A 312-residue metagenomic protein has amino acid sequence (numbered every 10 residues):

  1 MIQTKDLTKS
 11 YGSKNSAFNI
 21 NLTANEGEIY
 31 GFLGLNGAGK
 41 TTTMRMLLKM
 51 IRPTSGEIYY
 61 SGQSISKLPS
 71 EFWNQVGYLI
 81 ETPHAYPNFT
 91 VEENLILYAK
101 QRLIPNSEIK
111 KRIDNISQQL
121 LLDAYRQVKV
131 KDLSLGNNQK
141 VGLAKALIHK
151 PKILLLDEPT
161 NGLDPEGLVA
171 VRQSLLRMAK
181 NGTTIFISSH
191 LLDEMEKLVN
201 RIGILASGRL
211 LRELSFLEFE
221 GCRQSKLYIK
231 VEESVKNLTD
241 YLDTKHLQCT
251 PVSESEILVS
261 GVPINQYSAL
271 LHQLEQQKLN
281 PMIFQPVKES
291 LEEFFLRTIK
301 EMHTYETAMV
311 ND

Functional and structural regions predicted by a protein language model:
I2-T4, K9-I187, L192-A206, L210-R212: ABC transporter nucleotide-binding domains
Y11, E158, S189, E233 (+2 more regions): Conserved residues at beta->alpha junctions
S16, E194, S234-L238, Q266 (+1 more regions): Short phosphate-engaging motifs
Q63-S66, S70, E232, I264 (+1 more regions): Short, surface-exposed acidic/glycine-rich loop or hinge patches that mediate macromolecular interfaces
R172-S260: ABC transporter nucleotide-binding domain
V262-D312: C-terminal coupling/interaction segments
